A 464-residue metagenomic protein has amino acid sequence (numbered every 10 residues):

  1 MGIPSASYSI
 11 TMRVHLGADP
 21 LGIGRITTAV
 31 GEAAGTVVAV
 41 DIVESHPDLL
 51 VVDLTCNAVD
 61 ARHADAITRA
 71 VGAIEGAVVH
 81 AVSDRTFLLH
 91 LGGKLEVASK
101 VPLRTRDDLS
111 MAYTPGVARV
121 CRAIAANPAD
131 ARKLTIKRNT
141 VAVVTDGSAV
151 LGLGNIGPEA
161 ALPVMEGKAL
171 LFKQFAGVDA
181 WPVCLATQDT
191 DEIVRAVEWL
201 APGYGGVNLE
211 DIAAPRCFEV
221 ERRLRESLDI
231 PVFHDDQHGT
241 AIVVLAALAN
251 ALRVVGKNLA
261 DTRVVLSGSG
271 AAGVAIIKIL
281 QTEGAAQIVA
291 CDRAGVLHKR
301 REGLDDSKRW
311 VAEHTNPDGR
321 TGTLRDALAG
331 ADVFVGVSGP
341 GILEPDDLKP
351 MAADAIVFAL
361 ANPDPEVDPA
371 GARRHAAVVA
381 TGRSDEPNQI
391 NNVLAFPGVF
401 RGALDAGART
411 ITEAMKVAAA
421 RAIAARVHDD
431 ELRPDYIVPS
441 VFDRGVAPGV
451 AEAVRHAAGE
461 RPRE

Functional and structural regions predicted by a protein language model:
M1-G93: A conserved regulatory-domain signal marking ACT and ACT-like small-molecule sensing domains and adjacent regulatory
V38-V43, H80-V82, V183, E210 (+3 more regions): Flexible, glycine/charged-enriched surface loops at secondary-structure junctions
E75, A176, S227-L228, G284 (+2 more regions): Short, structured coil segments at secondary-structure junctions
V79-T262: Glycine/serine-rich phosphate-binding loop and adjoining beta1-alpha1 elements at the start of nucleotide-handling
L151, I156-A176, L228, H234 (+2 more regions): Glycine-rich phosphate/diphosphate-binding loop of Rossmann-like nucleotide-binding domains
P231, D235-D236, V255-N258, A359-E464: Adenosine-phosphate binding glycine-rich loop
R309-V378, R383-D385: Rossmann-like adenosine-cofactor binding region
